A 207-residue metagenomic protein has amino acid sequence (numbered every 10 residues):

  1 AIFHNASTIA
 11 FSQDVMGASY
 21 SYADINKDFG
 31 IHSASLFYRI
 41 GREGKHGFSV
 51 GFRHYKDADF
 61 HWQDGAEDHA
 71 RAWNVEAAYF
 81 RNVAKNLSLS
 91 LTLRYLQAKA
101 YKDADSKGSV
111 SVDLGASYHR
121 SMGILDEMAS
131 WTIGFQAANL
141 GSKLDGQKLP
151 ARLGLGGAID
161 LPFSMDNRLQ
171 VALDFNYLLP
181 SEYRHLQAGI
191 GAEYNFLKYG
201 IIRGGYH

Functional and structural regions predicted by a protein language model:
A1-H207: Subset of outer-membrane beta-barrel
